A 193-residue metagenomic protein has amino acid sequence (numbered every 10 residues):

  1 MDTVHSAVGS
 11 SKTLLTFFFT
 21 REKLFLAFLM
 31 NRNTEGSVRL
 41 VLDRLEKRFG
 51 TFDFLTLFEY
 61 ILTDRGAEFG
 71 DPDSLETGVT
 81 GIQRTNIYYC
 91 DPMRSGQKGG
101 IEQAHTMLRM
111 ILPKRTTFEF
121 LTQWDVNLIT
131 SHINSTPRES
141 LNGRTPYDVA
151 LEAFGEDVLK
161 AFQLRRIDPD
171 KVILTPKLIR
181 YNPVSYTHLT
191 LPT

Functional and structural regions predicted by a protein language model:
M1-L26: An active-site-proximal beta-strand-loop segment
S6-S10, A27-F52: Active-site beta-loop-alpha junctions of metal-dependent nucleic acid enzymes, especially the RNase H-like/DDE
E22-L26, F52-E59, L112: Short, surface-exposed connector motifs at secondary-structure boundaries
F54-D71, D91-M93: Acidic/histidine-rich, metal-coordinating catalytic segments
T77-G78, R84-L178: Charged alpha-helix within mobile-element recombinases
Y186-T193: Conserved small/polar residues in nucleotide/adenosyl-binding loops
